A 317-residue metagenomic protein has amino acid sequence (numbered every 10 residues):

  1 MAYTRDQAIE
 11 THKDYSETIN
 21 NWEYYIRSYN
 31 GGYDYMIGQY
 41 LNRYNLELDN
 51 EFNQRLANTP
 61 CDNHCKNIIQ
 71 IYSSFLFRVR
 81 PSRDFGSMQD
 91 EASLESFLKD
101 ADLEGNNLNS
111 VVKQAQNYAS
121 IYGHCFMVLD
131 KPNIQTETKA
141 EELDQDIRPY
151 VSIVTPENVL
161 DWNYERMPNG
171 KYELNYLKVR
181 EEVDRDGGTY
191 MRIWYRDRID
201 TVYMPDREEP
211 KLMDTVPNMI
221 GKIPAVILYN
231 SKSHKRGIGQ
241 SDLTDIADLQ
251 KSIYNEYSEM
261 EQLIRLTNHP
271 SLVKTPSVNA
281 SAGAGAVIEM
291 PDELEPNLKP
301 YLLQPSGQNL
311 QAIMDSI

Functional and structural regions predicted by a protein language model:
M1-V154: Extended, helix-rich architectural segments
Y29-N30, M36, D84, L103 (+6 more regions): Intrinsically disordered, low-complexity segments enriched in small/polar residues
Y35-M36, N42, D90, D161-W162 (+4 more regions): Intrinsically disordered, low-complexity, compositionally biased regions/tails
Y72, M127-D130, M191, Q250 (+1 more regions): Generic detector of bulky aromatic hydrophobic side chains
N109-R236: Extended, regular secondary-structure scaffolds
R207-I317: Extended, charged amphipathic alpha-helical segments
